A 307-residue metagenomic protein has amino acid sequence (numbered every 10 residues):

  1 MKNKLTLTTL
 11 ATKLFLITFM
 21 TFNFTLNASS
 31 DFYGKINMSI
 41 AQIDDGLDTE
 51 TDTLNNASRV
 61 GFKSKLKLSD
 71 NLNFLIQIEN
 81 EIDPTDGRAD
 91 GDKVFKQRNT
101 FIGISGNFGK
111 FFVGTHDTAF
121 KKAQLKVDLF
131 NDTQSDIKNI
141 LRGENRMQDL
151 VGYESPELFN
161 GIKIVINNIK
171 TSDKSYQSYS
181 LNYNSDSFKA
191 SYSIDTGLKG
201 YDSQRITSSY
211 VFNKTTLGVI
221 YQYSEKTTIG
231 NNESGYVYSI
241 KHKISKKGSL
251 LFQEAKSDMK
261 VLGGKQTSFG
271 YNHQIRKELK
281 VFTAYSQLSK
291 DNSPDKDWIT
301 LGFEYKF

Functional and structural regions predicted by a protein language model:
M1-D31: Cleavable N-terminal export/targeting peptides
F24, V60-L68, G106-K110, S155-F159 (+7 more regions): Outer-membrane beta-barrel proteins
S29-A41, T49-D173, N182-K189: Outer membrane beta-barrel
S30-M38, D70, F74-I78, F111 (+10 more regions): Transmembrane beta-strands of outer-membrane beta-barrel proteins
M38-D44, N80-P84, D117-A119, N168-S172 (+7 more regions): Transmembrane beta-strands of outer-membrane beta-barrel pores
T49-S58, F95-R98, N145-D149, D173-Q177 (+4 more regions): Residues that define the transmembrane beta-barrel architecture of outer-membrane proteins
V151, H273-I275, D295-F307: Outer-membrane beta-barrel "beta-signal"
Y176-S268: Detector for outer-membrane/organellar transmembrane beta-barrel domains, recognizing the amphipathic beta-strand
